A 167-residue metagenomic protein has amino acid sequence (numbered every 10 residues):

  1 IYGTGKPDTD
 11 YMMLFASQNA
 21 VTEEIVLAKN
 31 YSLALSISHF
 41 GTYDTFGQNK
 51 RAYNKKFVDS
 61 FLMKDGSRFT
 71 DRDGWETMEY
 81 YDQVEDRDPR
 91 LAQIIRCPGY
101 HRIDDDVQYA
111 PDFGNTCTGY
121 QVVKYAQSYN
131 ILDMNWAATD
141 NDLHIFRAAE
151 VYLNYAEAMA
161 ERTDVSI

Functional and structural regions predicted by a protein language model:
I1, L27, Q83, R87 (+2 more regions): Extended, hydrophobic/aromatic-rich amphipathic alpha-helical segments that build helical scaffolds
I1-F113: An aromatic- and glycine-enriched ligand-binding surface/loop that stacks and positions planar moieties
D105-R147: Active-site beta-strand/loop architecture of penicillin-binding DD-peptidases
